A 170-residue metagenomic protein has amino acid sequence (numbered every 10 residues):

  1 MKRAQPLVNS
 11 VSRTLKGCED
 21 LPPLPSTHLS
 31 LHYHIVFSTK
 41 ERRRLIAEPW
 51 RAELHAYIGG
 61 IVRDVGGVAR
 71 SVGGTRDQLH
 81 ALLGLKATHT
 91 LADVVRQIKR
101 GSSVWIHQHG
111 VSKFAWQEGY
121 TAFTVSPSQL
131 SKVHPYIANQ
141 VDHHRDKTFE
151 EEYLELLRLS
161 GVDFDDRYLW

Functional and structural regions predicted by a protein language model:
K2-W170: Basic nucleic-acid-binding interfaces
